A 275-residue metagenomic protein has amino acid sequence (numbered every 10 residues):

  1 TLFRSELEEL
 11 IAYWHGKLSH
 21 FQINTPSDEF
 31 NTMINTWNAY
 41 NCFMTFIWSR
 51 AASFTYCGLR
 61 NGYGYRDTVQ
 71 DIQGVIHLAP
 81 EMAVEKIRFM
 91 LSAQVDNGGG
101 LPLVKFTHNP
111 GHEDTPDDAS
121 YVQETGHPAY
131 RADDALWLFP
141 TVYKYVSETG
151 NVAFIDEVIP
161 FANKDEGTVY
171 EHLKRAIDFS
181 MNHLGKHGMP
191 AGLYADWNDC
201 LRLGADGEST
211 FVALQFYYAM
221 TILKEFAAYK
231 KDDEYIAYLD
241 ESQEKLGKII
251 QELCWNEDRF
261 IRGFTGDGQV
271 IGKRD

Functional and structural regions predicted by a protein language model:
T1-G62, A162, E166-Y170, A227-Y229 (+2 more regions): Acidic/polar, glycine-enriched structural segments that form the non-catalytic walls/loops of the carbohydrate-binding
K17-N24, R50-L59, R66-Q73, A119-G126 (+2 more regions): Glycine- and acidic
I23, W48, L101, F154 (+2 more regions): Short clusters of hydrophobic/aromatic residues that line enzyme substrate/ligand-binding pockets
D28-F43, I87-V95, L173-G188, Q251-W255 (+1 more regions): An acidic intrinsically disordered interaction segment
F46-F54, P102-A129, A191-E208, G268-D275: Acidic/His metal-coordination segments adjacent to aromatic residues that form catalytic metal sites in metalloenzymes
Y63, D67-T68, I72-A83, I87-H187 (+1 more regions): Aromatic-rich carbohydrate-recognition surfaces in CAZymes
L101-P102, Y217-D275: Catalytic cores of carbohydrate-active enzymes
A205-Q215, Y235-Y238: Short, contiguous, pocket-lining structural segments that sit at or immediately flank catalytic/ligand-binding sites
